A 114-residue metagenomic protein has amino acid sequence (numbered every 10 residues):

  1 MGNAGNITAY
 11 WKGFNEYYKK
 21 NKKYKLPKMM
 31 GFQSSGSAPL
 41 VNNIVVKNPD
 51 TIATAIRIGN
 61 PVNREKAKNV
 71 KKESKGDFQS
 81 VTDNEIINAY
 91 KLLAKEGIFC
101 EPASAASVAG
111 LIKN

Functional and structural regions predicted by a protein language model:
M1-I7, S104-A106: Gly/Ser/Thr-rich loops at beta-strand to alpha-helix junctions that form or flank small-molecule/cofactor-binding
I7-Y17: Short Gly/Thr/Asp-enriched flexible loops that form oxyanion-binding sites at enzyme active sites
N15-P102: Active-site/ligand-binding loops adjacent to catalytic centers
N88, A106-A109: Amphipathic alpha-helical interaction segments
G110-N114: Catalytic phosphate/nucleotide-handling subdomain of diverse soluble enzymes
